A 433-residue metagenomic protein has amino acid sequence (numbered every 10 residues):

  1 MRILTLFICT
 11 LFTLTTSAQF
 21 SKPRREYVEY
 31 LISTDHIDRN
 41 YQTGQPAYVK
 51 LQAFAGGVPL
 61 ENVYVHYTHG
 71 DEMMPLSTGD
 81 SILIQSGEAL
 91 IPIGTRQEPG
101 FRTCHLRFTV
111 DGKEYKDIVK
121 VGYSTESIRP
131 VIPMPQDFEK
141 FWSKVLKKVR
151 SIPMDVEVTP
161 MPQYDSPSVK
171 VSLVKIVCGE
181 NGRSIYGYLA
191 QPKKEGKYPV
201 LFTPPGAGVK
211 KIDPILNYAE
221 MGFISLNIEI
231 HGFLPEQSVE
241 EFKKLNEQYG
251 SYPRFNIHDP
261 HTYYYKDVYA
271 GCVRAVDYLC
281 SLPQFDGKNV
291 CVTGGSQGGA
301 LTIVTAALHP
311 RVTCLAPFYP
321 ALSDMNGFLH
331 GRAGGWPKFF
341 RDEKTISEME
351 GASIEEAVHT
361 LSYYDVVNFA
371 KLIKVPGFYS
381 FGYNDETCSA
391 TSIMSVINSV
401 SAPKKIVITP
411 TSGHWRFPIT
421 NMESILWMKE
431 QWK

Functional and structural regions predicted by a protein language model:
Q19-Y30: Proline/serine/threonine-rich low-complexity linkers at boundaries of modular beta-sandwich domains
D35-R39, V149-E195: N-terminal cap/lid segment of alpha/beta-hydrolase-fold proteins
G94-G100: Surface-exposed, short loops/turns at beta-strand junctions within beta-sandwich domains
K210-A270, G327-H330, G334: Cap/lid segment of the alpha/beta-hydrolase catalytic domain
S251-G295: Gly/Ser-rich "nucleophile elbow"/oxyanion-hole loop immediately N-terminal to the catalytic nucleophile in hydrolases
G299, I303-E350, I408, R416-I419: Hydrolase active-site cap/lid region
I373, Y379-F381: Short beta-strand/loop motif that positions the catalytic acidic residue of the alpha/beta-hydrolase fold
T387-K433: C-terminal catalytic histidine-bearing segment of alpha/beta-hydrolase fold enzymes
